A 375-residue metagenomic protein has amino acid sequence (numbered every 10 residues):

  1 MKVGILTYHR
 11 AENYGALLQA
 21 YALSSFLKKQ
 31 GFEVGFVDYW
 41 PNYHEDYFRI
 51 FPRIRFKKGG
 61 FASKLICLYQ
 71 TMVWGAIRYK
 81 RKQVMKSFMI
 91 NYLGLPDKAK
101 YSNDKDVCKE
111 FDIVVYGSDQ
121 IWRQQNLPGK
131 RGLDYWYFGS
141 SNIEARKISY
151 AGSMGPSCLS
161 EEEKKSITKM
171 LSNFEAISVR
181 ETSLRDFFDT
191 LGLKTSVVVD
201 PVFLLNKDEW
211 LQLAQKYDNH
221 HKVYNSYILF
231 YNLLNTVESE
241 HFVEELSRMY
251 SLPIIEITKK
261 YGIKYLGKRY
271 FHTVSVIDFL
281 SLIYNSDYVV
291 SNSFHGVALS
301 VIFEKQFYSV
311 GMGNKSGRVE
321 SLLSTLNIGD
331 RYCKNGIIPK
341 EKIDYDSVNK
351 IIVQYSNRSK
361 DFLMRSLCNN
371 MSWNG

Functional and structural regions predicted by a protein language model:
M1-G375: Active-site anion-handling motifs in enzyme catalytic cores
